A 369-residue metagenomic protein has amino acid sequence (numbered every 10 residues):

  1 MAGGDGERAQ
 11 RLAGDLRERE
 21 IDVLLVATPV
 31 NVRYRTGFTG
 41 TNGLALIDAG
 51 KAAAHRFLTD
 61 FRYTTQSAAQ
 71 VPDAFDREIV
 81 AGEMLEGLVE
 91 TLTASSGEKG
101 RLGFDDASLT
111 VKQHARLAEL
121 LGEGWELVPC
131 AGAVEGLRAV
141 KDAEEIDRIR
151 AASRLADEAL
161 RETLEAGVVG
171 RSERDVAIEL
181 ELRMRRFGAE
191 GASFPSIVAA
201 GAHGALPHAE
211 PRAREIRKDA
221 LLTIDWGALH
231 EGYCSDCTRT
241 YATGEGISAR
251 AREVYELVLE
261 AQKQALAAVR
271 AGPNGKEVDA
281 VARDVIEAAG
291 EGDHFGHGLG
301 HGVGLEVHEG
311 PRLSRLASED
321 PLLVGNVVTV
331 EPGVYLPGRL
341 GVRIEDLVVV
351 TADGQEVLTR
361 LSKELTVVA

Functional and structural regions predicted by a protein language model:
M1-A369: Active-site neighborhoods and metal-handling regions in enzymes and metal-associated proteins
